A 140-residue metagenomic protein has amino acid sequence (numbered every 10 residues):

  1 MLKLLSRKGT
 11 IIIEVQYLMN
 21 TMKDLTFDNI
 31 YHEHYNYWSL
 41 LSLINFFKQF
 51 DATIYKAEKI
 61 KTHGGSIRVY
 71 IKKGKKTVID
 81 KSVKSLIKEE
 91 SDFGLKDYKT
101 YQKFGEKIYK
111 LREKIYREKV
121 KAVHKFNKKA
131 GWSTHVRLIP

Functional and structural regions predicted by a protein language model:
M1-I12: A short glycine-rich, Lys/Arg-flanked "PGG" loop and its adjoining helix->strand segment in the class I
I13-N36, L40-S42, F47: Short, glycine-/aromatic-enriched active-site segment of Class I SAM-dependent methyltransferases
I13-Q16, A57-I60, K72, W132-T134: Generic beta-strand/beta-sheet core signal
Y17-N20, T62, K76, H135-I139: Short, solvent-exposed loop/turn segments at secondary-structure junctions
D51-H63: Conserved S-adenosyl-L-methionine
H63-L111: Flexible, glycine-/basic-rich loop-and-beta segments that form/coincide with the SAM-dependent methyltransferase
K107-V123: A short, well-structured juxtamembrane/interface segment
K119-P140: Glycine-rich adenosine-cofactor-binding loop
